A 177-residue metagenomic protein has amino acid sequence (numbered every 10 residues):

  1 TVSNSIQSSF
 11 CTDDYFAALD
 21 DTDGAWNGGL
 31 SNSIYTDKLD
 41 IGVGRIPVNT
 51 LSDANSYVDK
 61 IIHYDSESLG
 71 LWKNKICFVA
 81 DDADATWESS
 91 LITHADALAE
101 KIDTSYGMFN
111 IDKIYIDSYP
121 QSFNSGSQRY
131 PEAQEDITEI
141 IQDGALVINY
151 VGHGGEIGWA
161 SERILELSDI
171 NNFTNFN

Functional and structural regions predicted by a protein language model:
T1-N177: Cysteine-dependent hydrolase recognition
